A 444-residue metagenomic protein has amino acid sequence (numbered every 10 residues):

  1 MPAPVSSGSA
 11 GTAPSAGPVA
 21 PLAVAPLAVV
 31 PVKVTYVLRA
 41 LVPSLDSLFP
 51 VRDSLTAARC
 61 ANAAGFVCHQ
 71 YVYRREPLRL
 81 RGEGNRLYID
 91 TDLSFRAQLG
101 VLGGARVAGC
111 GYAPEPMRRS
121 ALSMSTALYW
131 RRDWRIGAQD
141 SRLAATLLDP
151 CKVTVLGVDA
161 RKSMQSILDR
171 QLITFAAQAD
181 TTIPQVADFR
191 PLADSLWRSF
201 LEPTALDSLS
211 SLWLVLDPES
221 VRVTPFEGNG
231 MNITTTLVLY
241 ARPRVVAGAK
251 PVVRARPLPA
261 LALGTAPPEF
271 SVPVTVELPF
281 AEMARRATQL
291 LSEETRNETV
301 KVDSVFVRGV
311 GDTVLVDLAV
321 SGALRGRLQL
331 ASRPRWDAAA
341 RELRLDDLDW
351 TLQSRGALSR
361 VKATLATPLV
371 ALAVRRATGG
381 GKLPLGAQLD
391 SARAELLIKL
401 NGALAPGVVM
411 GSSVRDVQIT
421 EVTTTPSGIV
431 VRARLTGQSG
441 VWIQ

Functional and structural regions predicted by a protein language model:
P2-Q444: Extracellular/lumenal and peripheral-membrane lipid-interaction modules
